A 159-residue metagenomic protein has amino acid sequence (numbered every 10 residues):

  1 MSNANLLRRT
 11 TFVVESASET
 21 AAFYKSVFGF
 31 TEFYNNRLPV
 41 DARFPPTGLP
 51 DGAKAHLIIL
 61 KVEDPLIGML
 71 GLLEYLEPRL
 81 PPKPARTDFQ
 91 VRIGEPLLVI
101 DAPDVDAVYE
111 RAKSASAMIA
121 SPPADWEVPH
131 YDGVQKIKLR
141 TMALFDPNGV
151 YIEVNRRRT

Functional and structural regions predicted by a protein language model:
S2-N3, F12, N35, L70 (+1 more regions): Vicinal oxygen chelate
N3-N5, V40, G52, A85 (+2 more regions): General secondary-structure edge motif
L6-S16, H56-E77, P82-K113, R140-F145: Vicinal oxygen chelate
V13-I67, S114, Q135: Core segments of cupin and vicinal oxygen chelate
N36-V40, L49-K54, L76-L80, L98 (+1 more regions): A short linear-motif detector with a strong N-terminal bias
V40-P46, R79-P84, W126-V134, K138: A cross-kingdom feature marking solvent-exposed beta-strand/loop segments within repeated, beta-rich binding/scaffold
